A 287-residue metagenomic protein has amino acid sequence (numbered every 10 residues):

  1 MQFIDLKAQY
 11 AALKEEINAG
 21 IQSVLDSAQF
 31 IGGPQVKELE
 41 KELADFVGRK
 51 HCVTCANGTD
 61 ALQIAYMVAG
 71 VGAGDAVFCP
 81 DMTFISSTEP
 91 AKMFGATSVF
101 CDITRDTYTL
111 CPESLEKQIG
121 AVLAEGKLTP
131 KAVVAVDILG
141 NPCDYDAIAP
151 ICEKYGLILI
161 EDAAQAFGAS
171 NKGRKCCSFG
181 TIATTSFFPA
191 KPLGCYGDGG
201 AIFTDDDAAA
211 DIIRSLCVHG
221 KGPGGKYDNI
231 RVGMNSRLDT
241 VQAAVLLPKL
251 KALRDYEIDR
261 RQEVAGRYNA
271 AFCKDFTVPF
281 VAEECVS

Functional and structural regions predicted by a protein language model:
M1, D75-A76, L157-I158: Hydrophobic "anchor" residues on beta-strands that sit immediately upstream of conserved functional sites
M1-Q29, P34: N-terminal "arm"/small-domain region of PLP-dependent enzymes with the aminotransferase-like
A28-A76, P90-K92, F100-D102, E125 (+1 more regions): Phosphate-binding glycine-rich loop
V36-E42, R49-K50, E113, G126-L128 (+6 more regions): PLP-dependent aminotransferase class I/II
V53, F78, V99, L159-I160 (+2 more regions): Structural detector of well-ordered beta-strand residues that form the stable sheet scaffold of enzyme domains
T83-T88: Conserved coil-to-alpha-helix start sites within the AMP-binding
G95: Structured binding elements
D106-C195, A201-F203: Active-site phosphate-binding strand-loop segment of PLP-dependent enzymes
